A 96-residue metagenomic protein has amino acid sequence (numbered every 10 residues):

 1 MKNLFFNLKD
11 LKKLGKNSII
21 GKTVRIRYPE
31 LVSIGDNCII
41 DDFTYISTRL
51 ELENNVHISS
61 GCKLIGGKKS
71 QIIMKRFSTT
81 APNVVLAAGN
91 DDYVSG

Functional and structural regions predicted by a protein language model:
M1-L31: Extended, small-residue-rich solenoid/repeat segments and analogous flexible loops that form exposed scaffolds
K22-I34, I39-G96: Flexible, glycine/small-residue-enriched loop-and-beta-strand segment within the central core of proteins
